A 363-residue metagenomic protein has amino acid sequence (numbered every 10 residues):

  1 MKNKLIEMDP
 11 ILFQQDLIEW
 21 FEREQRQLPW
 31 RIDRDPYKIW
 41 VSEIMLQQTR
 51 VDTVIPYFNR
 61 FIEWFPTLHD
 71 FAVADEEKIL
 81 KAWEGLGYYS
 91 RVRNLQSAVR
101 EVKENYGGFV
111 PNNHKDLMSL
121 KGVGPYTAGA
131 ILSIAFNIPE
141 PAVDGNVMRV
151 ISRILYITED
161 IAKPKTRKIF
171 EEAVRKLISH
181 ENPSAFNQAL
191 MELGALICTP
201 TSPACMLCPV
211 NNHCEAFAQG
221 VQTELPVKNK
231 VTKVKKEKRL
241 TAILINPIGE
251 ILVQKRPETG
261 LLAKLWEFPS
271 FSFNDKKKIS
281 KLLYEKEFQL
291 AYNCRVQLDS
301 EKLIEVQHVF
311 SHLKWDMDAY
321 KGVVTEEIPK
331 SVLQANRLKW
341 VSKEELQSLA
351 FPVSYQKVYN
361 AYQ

Functional and structural regions predicted by a protein language model:
M1-R26, I32, A195-Q363: Intrinsically disordered, low-complexity, charged terminal extensions of DNA damage-control enzymes
K2-D9, Q14-D16, W20-M206, V210-Q219 (+1 more regions): Catalytic cores of DNA base-excision repair glycosylases
